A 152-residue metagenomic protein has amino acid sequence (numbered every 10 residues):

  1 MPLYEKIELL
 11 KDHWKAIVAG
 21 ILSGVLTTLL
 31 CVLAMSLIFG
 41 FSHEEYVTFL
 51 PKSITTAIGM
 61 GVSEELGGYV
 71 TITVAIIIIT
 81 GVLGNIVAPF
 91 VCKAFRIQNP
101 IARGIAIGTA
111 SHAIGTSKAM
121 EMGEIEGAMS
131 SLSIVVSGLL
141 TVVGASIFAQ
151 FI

Functional and structural regions predicted by a protein language model:
M1-K11, A57: Hydrophobic transmembrane alpha-helices of secondary-active transporters and Na+-translocating membrane complexes
K6, L10, M35, V62-S63 (+3 more regions): Hydrophobic alpha-helical interface/terminus motif in multipass membrane transporters
I7-V32, V74-L83, S133-S137: Entry/N-cap segments of selected transmembrane alpha helices and their immediately preceding amphipathic helices
A19-G59, T80-F95: Transmembrane alpha-helices that form the ion-translocation and gating core of multi-pass ion transport proteins
L37, V143-I152: Juxtamembrane boundary at the C-terminal end of a transmembrane helix
E45-I72, I78-T80, A94, Q98-V136: Alpha-helical membrane segments and immediately flanking helix-loop junctions that form or couple to the substrate/ion
V82-V87, G138-V143, I147: Hydrophobic transmembrane alpha-helical segments of multi-pass transport and channel proteins
